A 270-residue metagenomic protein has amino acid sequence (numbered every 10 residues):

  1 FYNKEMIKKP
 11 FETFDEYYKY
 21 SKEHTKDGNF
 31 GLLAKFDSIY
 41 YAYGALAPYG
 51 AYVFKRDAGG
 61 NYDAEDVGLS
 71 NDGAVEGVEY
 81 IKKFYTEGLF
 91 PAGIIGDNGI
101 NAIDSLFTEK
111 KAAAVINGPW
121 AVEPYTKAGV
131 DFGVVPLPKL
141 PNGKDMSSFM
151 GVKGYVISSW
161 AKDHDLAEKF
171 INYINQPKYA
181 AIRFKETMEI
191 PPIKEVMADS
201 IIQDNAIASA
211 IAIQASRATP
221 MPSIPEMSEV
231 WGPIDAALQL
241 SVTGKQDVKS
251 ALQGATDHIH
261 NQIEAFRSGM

Functional and structural regions predicted by a protein language model:
F1-Y18, A34-Y62, M150-V156, V230-Q239: Periplasmic solute-binding protein
K9, Y52-E76, K127, K139-S148 (+1 more regions): Short, solvent-exposed loop/beta-turn-alpha elements that line the ligand-binding surface or hinge of extracytoplasmic
E12-E16, G93-T108: Short helix-initiation/N-cap motifs at beta->coil->alpha
Y20-H24, D63-I95: Glycine-centered hinge/linker elements that transmit conformational signals in sensory and ligand-binding systems
K22-E23, N101-K111, V115, A236 (+1 more regions): Short helices/loops that flank or line small-molecule/ion binding pockets
G28-N29, T108-N117, V130: Alpha-to-beta junction loops
T86-L89, T126-E189, K245: Extracytoplasmic/periplasmic substrate-recognition and gating elements
V135, F184-P233, L240, A265-S268: Long, aromatic- and glycine/proline-rich binding clefts that accommodate carbohydrate-like moieties
